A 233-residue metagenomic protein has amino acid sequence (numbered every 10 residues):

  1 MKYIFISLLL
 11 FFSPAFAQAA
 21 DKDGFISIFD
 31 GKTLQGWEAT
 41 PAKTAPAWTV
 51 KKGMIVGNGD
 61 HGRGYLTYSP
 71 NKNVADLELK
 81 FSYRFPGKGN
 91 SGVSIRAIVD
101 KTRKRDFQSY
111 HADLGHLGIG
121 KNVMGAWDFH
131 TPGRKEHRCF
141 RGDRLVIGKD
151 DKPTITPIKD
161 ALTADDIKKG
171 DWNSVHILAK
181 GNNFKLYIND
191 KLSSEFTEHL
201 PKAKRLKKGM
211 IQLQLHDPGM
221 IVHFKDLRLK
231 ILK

Functional and structural regions predicted by a protein language model:
I4-S13: Sec-dependent N-terminal signal peptides
A17-K233: Carbohydrate-interacting regions of secretory-pathway proteins
